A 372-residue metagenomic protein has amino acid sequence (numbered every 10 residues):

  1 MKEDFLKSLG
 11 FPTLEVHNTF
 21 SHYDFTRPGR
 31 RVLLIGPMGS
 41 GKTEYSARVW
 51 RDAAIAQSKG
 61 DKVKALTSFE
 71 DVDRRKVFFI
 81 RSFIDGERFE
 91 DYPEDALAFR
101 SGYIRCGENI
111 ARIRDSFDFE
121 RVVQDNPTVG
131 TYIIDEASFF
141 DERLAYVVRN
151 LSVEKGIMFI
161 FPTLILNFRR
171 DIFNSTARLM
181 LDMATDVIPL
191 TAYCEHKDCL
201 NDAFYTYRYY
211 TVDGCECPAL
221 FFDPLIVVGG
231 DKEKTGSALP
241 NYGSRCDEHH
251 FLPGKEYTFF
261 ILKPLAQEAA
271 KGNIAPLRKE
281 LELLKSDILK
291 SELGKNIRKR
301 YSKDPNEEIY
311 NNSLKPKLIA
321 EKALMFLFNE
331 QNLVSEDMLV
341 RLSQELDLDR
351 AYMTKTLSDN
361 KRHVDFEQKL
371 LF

Functional and structural regions predicted by a protein language model:
K2-R121, F168-T176, V227-G229, S237-N241 (+6 more regions): Conserved P-loop
P28, N126-T128, E154-G156: Short loop/turn elements that form and flank the Walker-type P-loop nucleotide-binding site in RecA-like NTPase cores
R30, S313-K315: Charged, often Cys/His-bearing segments associated with DNA-binding zinc-finger transcription factors
R31-L33, K76-F78, G130-I133, M158-I160: Residue-level preference for the first positions of well-ordered beta-strands
V122-D141: Conserved P-loop NTPase "ATPase switch" module shared by AAA+ and STAND
S138-K255, N329, L333, M338-L346 (+1 more regions): Replace "adjacent to P-loop NTPase cores in ATP/GTP-dependent enzymes" with "adjacent to NTP-binding cores
E308-Y310: Main structured recognition or catalytic cores within long modular proteins involved in regulation or signaling
K317-L333: Short, amphipathic alpha-helical "recognition" segments used to contact nucleic acids or chromatin
